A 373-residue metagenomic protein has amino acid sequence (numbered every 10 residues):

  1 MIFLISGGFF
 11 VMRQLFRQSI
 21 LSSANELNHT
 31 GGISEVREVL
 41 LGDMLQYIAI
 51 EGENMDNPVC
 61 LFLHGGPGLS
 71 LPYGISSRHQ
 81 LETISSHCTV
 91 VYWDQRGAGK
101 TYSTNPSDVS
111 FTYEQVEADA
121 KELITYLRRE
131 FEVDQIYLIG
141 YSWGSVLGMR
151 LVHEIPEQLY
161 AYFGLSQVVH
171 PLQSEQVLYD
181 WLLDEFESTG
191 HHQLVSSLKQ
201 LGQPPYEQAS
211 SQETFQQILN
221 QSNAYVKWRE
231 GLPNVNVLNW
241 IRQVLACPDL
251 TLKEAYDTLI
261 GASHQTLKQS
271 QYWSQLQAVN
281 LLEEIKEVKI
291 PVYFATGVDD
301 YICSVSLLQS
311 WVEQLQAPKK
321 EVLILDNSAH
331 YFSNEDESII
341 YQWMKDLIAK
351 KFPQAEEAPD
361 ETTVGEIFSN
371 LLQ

Functional and structural regions predicted by a protein language model:
S70-Q80: The serine-hydrolase catalytic nucleophile loop
I84-Y102: Conserved alpha/beta-hydrolase
Q115-Q135: Conserved acidic catalytic loop of the alpha/beta-hydrolase fold
D134-Q176: Conserved hydrolase catalytic core segment
L159-Y206: A catalytic-pocket lid/entrance helix-loop region that shapes and gates access to the active site across common
H192-E283, I290: Alpha/beta-hydrolase
V288, F294-T296, D300: Short beta-strand/loop motif that positions the catalytic acidic residue of the alpha/beta-hydrolase fold
S328-E337, Y341: Catalytic histidine-centered segment of alpha/beta-hydrolase-like enzymes
